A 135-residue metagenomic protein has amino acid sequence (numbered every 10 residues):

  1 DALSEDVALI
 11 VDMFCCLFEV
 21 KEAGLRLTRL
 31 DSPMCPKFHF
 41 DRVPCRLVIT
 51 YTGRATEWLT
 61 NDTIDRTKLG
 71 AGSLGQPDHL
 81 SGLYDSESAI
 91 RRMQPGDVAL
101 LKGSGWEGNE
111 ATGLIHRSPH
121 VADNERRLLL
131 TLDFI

Functional and structural regions predicted by a protein language model:
D1, F18-A23, A71-L74, A99-G105: N-terminal start-of-chain detector that recognizes signal peptides and the immediate post-cleavage beginning
D1-R29: Signature of the catalytic double-stranded beta-helix
V11-C15, K37, C45, H116-P119: Intrinsically disordered, low-complexity boundary segments flanking structured domains
F14, F18, Y51-R54, G103: Short, well-ordered alpha-helical segments in soluble proteins
G24-T28, I49, L100-L101, L129-T131: A structural signal for short, well-ordered beta-strand segments and their strand-loop junctions that often border
L30-S32, G53, S104, I135: Generic structural motif
S32-P95: Catalytic core of non-heme Fe(II) oxygenases with the double-stranded beta-helix
G82-I135: Catalytic core of Fe(II)/2-oxoglutarate
